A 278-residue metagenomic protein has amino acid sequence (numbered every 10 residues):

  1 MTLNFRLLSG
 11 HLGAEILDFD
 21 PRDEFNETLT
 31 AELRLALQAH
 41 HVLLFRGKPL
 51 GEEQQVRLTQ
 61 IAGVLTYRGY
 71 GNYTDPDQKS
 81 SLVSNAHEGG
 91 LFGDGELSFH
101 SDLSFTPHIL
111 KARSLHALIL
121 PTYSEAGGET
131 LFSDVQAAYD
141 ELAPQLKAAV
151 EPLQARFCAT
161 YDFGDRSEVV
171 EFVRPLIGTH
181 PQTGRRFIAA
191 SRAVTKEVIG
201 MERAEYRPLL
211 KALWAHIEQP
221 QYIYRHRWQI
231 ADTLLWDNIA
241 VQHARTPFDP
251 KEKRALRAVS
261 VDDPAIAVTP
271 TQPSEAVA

Functional and structural regions predicted by a protein language model:
T2-T233, I239-A278: Non-heme Fe(II) oxygenase catalytic core, chiefly the N-lobe of the double-stranded beta-helix
